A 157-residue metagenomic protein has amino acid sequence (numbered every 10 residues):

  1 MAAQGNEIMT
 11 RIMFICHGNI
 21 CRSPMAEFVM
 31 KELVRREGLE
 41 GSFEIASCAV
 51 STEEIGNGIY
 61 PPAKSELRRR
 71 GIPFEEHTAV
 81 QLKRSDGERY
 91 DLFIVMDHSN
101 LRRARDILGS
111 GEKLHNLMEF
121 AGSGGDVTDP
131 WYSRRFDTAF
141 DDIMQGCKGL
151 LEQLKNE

Functional and structural regions predicted by a protein language model:
A2-R89, E152-E157: Conserved active-site segments centered on acidic
S23, D97-H98: Helix N-cap/beta->alpha junction signal
G58, V95-M96: Short alpha-helix boundary/capping motifs
L92, H98-E157: Phosphate-binding/catalytic loops
